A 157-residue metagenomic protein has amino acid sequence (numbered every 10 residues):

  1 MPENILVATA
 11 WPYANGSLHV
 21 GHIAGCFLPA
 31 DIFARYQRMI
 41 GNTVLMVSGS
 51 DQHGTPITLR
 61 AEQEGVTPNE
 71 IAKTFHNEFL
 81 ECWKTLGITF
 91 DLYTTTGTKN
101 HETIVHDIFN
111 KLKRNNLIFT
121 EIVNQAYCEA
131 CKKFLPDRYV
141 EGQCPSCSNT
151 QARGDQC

Functional and structural regions predicted by a protein language model:
M1-Q156: N-terminal, positively charged nucleic-acid-binding surface of large information/translation enzymes
